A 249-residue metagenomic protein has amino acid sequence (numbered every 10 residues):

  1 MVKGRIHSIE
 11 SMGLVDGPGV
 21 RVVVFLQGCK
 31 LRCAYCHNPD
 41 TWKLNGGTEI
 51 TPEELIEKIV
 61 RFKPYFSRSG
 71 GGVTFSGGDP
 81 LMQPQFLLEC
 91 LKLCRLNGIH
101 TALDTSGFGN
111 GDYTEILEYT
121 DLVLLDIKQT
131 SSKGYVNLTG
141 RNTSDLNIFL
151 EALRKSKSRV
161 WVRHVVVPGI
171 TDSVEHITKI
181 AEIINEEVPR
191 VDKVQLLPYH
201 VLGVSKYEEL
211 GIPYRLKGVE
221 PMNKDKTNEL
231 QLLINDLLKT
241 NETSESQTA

Functional and structural regions predicted by a protein language model:
M1-F25, L31-T48, R61-S69: N-terminal [4Fe-4S]-dependent radical SAM core
M1-V15, P168-A249: Auxiliary Fe-S-binding modules of radical SAM enzymes
K30-A34, V201-V204: Short, acidic Gly/Pro/Ser/Thr-rich loop/turn segments
D40-L44, V136-N142, G211-V219: Short glycine-enriched, charge-decorated loop/helix-capping segments at active-site entrances that position
E49, G140, P221-K224: Short, conserved loop/turn and helix-capping segments at secondary-structure boundaries that abut family-defining
V60-G72, G77, L81-L202, E208-E209: Conserved AdoMet/S-adenosylmethionine-binding subsite of the radical SAM
